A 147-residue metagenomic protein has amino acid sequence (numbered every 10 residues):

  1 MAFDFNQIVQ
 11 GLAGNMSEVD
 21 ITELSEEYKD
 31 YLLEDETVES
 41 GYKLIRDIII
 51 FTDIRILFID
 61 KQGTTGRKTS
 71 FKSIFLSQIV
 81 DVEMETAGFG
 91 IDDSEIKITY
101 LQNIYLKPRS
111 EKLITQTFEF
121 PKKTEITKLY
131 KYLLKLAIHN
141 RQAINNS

Functional and structural regions predicted by a protein language model:
M1-I49: Anionic N-terminal interaction surfaces
F3-G14, E18-V19, T65-S147: Acidic, Ser/Thr- and proline-rich intrinsically disordered linker/docking segments of eukaryotic scaffolds
T22-E23, D30, D53, N103 (+1 more regions): Membrane-targeting and insertion segments and their boundary/processing signals
S40-G66: Conserved beta-hairpin
